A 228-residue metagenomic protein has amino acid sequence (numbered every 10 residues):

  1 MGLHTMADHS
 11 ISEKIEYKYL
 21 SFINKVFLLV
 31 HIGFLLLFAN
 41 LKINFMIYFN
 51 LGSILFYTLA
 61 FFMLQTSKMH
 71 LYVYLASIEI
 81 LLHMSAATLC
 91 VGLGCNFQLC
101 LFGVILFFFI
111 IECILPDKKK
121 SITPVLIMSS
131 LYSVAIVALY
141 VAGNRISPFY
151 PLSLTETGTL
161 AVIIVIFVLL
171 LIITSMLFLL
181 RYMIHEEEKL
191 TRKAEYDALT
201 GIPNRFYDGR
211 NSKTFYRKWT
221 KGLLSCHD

Functional and structural regions predicted by a protein language model:
M1-L75, M176: N-terminal juxtamembrane segment and adjoining first transmembrane helix
K14-F22, G143-I163, R181-Y182: Membrane-embedded alpha-helical hairpins and interfacial helices in multi-pass inner-membrane proteins
V30-F34, F56-Y57, F62, A76-L106 (+1 more regions): Hydrophobic transmembrane alpha-helices
A39, I43-M46, Q65, M69 (+4 more regions): Transmembrane helix-loop junctions in multipass membrane proteins, especially transporters and channels
F49-S53, G158-I166: Alpha-helical transmembrane segments of polytopic membrane proteins
I163-A194: Juxtamembrane or sensor-core-proximal signal-transducing alpha helices that couple sensory domains to cytosolic
T191-K213, D228: Conserved nucleotide-binding and Mg2+-coordinating catalytic segments in signaling enzymes
K218, L223-L224: Cationic, amphipathic, low-complexity alpha-helical segments enriched in hydrophobics plus arginine/proline
